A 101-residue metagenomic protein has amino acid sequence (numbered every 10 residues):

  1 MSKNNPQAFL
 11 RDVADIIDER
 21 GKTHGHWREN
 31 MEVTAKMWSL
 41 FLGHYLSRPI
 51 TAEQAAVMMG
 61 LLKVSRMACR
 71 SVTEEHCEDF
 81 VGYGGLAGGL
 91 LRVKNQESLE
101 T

Functional and structural regions predicted by a protein language model:
M1-T101: Intrinsically disordered, low-complexity regulatory regions that flank transcription factor DNA-binding cores
